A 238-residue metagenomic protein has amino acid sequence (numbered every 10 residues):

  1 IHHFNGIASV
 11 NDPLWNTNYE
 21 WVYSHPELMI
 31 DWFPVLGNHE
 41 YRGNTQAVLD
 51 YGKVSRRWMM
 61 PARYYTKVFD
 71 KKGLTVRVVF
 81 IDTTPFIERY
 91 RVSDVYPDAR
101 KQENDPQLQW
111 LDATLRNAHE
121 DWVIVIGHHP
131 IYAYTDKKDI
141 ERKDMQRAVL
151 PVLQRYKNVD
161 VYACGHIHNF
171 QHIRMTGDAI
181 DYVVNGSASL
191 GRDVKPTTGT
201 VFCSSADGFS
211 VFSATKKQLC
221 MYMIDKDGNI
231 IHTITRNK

Functional and structural regions predicted by a protein language model:
I1: Conserved Walker B
F4-V123, K137-V161, I167-T215, L219: Extended active-site neighborhood of metal-dependent phosphoesterases/phosphodiesterases
I126-H128: Extended, charged catalytic domains and RNA/DNA-binding interfaces, predominantly in divalent-metal-using enzymes
P130-A133: Beta-propeller domains
G228-I230: Residue-level signal for glycine
